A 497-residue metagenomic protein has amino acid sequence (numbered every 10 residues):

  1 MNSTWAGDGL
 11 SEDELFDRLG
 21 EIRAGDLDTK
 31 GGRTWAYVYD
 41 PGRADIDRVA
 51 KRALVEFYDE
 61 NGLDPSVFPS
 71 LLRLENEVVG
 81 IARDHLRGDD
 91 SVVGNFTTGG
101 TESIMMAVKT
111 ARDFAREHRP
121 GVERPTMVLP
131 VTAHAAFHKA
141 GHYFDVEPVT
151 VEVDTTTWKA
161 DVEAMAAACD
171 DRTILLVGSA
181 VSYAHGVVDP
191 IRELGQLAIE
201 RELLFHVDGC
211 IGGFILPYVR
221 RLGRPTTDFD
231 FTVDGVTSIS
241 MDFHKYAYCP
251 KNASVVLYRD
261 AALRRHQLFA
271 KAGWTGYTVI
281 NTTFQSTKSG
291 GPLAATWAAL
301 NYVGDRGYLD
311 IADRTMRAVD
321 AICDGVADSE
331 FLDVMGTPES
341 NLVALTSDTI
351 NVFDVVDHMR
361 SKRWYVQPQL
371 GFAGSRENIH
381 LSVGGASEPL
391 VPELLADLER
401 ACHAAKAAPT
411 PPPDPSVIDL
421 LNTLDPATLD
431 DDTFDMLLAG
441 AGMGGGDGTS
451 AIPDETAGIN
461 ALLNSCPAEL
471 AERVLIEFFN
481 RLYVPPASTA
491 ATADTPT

Functional and structural regions predicted by a protein language model:
M1-G32, A36-Y39, R43-L72, N76-G80 (+2 more regions): Non-catalytic terminal extensions of PLP-dependent enzymes
W5, G9, D40, A44 (+13 more regions): Hydrophobic alpha-helical scaffolding
L10-E14, D45, V49, P69 (+13 more regions): Conserved active-site and cofactor/substrate-binding residues in soluble primary-metabolism enzymes
V49-S103, V108-E117: Long, structured ligand/cofactor-binding scaffold of large enzymes
S91, M335-L342, F372-N378: Short Gly/Ser/Thr- and Asp/Glu-enriched loop/turn motifs at secondary-structure junctions
N95-T282, E377: Conserved PLP-enzyme active-site core in the AAT-like
R192-Q196, E200, A321, D354 (+1 more regions): Alpha-helical scaffolding segments of alpha/beta enzyme cores, especially the outer helices of TIM-barrel or partial
R221-N341, L345-I350: Active-site C-terminal subdomain of aminotransferase-like
